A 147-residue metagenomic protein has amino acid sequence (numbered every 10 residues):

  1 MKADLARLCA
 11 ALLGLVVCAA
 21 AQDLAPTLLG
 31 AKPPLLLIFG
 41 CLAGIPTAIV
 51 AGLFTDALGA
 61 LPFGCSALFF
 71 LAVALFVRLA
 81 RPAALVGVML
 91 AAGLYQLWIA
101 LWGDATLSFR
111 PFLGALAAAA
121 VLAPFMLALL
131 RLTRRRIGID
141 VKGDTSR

Functional and structural regions predicted by a protein language model:
M1-R147: Terminal, non-globular segments
